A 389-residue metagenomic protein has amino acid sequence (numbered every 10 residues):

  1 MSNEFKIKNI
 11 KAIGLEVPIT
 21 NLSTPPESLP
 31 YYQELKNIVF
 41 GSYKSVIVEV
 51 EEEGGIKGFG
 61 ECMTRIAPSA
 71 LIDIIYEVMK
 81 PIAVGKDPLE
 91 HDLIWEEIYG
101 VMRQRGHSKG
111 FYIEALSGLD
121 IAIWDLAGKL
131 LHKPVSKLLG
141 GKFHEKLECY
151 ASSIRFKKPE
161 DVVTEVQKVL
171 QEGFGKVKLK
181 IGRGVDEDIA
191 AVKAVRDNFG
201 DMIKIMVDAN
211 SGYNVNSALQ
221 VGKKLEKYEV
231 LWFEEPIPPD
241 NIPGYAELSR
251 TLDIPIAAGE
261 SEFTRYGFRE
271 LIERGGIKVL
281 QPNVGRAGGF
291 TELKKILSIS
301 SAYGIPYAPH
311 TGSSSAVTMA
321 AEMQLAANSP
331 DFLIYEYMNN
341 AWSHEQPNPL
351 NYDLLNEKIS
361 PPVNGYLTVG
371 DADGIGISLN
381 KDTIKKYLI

Functional and structural regions predicted by a protein language model:
S2-G54, F59, M63, Y352-D353: Structured beta-strand/loop patches that form or line metal/cofactor-binding pockets in enzymes
I7, G55, M79, L119 (+8 more regions): Conserved, mostly hydrophobic/aromatic
N9, E51-L130, E345-Q346: Metal- or metallocofactor-binding catalytic centers and their adjacent structured scaffolds across diverse enzyme
P26-L29, K223, E229, D240-A257 (+1 more regions): Shared catalytic-loop signature of beta/alpha-barrel
E51, L116, D120-F156: Glycine-rich, aromatic-flanked loop segments that form ligand/cofactor-binding clefts across common enzyme folds
G58, C149-S152, V177-L179, I205-A209 (+5 more regions): Hydrophobic faces of well-ordered beta-strands that scaffold small-molecule active sites in alpha/beta enzyme cores
G140-L252: Metal-dependent enolase-superfamily TIM-barrel catalytic cores that perform enediolate-based chemistry
E345-I389: C-terminal extensions of enzymes
